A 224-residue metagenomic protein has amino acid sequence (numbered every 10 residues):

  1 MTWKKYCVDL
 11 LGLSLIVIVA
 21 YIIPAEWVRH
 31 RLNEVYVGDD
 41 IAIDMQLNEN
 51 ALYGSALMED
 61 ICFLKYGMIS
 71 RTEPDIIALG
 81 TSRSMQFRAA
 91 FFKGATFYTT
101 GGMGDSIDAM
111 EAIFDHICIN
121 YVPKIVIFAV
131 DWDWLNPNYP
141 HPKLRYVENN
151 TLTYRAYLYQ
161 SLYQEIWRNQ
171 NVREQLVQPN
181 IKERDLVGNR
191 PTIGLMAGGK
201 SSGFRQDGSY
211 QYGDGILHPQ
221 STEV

Functional and structural regions predicted by a protein language model:
M1-E73: N-terminal secretory targeting modules
T2, I23-N33, V37, R88 (+3 more regions): General structural signal for secondary-structure boundaries
W3, W27, W132-W134, W167 (+1 more regions): A residue-identity detector for tryptophan
C7, R31, N136-N138, N171: Short, isolated positions within intrinsically disordered regulatory regions of eukaryotic proteins
M45-N50, E73-P74, A95-G104, G215-E223: Acidic/glycine-enriched edge-of-secondary-structure segments
S70-S161: Membrane-embedded segments
Y139-V224: Secreted/periplasmic serine-hydrolase-like ester/acetyl group-modifying domain
